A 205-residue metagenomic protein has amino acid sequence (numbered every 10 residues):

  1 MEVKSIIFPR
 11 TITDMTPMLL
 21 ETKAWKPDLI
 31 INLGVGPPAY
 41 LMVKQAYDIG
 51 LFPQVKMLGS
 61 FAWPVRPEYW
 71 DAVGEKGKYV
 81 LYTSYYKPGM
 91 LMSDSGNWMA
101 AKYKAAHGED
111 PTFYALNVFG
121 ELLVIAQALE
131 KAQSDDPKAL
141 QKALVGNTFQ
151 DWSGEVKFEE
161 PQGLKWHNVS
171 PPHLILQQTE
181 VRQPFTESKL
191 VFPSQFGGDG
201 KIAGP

Functional and structural regions predicted by a protein language model:
M1-P205: Extracytosolic ligand-binding ectodomains
